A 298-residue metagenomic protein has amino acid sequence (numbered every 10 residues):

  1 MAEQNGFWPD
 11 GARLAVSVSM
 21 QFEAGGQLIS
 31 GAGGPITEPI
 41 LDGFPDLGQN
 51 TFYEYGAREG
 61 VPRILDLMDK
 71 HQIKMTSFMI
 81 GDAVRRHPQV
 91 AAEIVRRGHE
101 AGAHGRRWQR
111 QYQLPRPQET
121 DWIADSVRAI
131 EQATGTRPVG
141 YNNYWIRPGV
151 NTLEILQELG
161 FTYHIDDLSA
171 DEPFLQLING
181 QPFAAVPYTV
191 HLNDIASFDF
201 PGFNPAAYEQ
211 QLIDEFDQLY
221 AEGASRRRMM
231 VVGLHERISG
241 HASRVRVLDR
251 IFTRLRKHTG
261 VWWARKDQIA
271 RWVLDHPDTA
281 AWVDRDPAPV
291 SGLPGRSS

Functional and structural regions predicted by a protein language model:
A2-D10, R128-R226, P277-W282, S297-S298: Active-site-adjacent pocket scaffolds in enzyme catalytic domains
A2-E100, R107, R254-L255: Active-site beta->alpha N-cap acidic-glycine motif
V18-M20, A103, I165-D166, L234 (+1 more regions): Active-site flanking residues adjacent to catalytic metal/cofactor-binding acidic residues
G26, V84-R86, G149, I238-H241 (+1 more regions): Flexible loop/turn segments at secondary-structure boundaries
S30, A196-P201, A242-V245, D275: Short conserved micro-motifs at the rims of enzyme active sites and ligand-binding pockets
L41-P45, P62, H71-G149, P173 (+4 more regions): Metal-dependent polysaccharide deacetylase catalytic core of the NodB/CE4 family, i.e., the active-site-bearing domain
R58-K70, R85-P88, A92, T120-A124 (+5 more regions): Amphipathic, non-transmembrane alpha-helical secondary structure
Y163, I213-S298: C-terminal domain-boundary segment and adjacent tail
